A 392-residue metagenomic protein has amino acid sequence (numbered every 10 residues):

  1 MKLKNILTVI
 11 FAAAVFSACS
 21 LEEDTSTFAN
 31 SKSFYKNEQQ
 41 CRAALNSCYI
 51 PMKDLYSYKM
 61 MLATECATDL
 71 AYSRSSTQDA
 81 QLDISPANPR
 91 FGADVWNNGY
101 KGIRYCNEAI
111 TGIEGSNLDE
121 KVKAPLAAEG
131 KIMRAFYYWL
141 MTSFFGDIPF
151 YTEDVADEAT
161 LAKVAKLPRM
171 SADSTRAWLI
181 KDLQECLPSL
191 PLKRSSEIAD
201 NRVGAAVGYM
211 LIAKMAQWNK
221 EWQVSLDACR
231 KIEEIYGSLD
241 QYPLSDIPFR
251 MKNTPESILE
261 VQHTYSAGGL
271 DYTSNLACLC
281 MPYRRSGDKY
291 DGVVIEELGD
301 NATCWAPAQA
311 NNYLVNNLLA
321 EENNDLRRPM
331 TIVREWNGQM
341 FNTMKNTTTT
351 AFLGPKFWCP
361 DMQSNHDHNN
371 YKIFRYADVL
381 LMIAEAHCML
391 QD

Functional and structural regions predicted by a protein language model:
M1-N30: Bacterial Sec-dependent N-terminal signal peptides
C19-M60: Membrane-proximal, proline-rich intrinsically disordered regions
K32, Y58-D79, Y151-D154, P191-G287: Short, surface-exposed recognition loops and adjoining beta-strand edges that mediate ligand/DNA contacts, enriched
E38-P51, S76-F145, L167-T175, L183-E197 (+3 more regions): Conserved, well-structured interaction surfaces
Q39-Q40, S76-Q81, P86-N98, E234 (+1 more regions): Elongated scaffold/linker segments in the mid-to-C-terminal portions of large proteins
